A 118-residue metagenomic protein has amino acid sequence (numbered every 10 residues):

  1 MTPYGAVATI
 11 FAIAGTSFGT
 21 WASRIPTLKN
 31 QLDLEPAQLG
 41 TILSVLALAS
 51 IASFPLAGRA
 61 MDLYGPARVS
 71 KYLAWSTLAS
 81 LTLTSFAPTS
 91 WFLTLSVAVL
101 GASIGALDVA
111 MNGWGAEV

Functional and structural regions predicted by a protein language model:
P3, V7, I25, L34-L43: Juxtamembrane helix-start elements in MFS-like secondary transporters
T9, S80, W91-L100: Paired small-residue
G19, L46-P55: Residue-level signature of mid-helix packing/kink "hotspots" within the transmembrane helices of 12-pass Major
D33, G65, F86-W91: Helix-breaking motifs and short loop linkers at transmembrane-helix boundaries and internal kinks in secondary membrane
S53-P66: Helix-to-loop junctions at the C-terminal end of transmembrane segments in multipass secondary transporters
A67-A74: Primarily marks hydrophobic transmembrane alpha-helices of the MFS/SLC 12-helix fold
W75-P88: C-terminal ends and interior cores of transmembrane alpha-helices in multi-pass membrane transporters/permeases
A106-V118: Intracellular juxtamembrane helix-capping segments at the cytosolic ends of symmetry-related transmembrane helices
